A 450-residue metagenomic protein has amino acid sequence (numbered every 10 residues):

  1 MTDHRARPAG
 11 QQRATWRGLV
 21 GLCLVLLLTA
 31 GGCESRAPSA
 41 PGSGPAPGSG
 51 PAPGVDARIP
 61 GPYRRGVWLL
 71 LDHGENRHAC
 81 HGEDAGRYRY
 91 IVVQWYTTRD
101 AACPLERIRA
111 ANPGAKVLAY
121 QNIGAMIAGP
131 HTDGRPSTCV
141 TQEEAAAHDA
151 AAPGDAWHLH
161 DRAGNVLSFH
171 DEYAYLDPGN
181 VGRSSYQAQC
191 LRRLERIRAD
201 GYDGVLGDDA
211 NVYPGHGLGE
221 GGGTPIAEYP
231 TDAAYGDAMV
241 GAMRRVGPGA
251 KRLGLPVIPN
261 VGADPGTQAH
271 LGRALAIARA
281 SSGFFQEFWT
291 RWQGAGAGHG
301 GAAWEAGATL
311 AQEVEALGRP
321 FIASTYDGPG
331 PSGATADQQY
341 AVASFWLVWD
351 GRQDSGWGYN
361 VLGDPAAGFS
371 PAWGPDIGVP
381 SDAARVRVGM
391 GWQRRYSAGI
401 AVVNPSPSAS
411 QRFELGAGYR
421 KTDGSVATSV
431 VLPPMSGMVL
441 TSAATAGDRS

Functional and structural regions predicted by a protein language model:
H4-V20: Bacterial N-terminal signal peptides that target proteins for export
A9-G10, L26-L28, A150, A366: Intrinsically disordered, low-complexity regions enriched in Ser/Pro/Gly/Gln/His and often acidic
T15-G18, E34-S39, N404, S410: Short beta-strand/loop turn elements enriched in aromatics
G18, L22, P433-P434: Low-complexity, intrinsically disordered regions enriched in charged/polar residues
V20-A30: Bacterial N-terminal signal peptides
T29-P53: C-terminal region of N-terminal signal peptides and the immediate post-cleavage residues of exported proteins
A52-R449: Glycan-processing catalytic domains of CAZymes
